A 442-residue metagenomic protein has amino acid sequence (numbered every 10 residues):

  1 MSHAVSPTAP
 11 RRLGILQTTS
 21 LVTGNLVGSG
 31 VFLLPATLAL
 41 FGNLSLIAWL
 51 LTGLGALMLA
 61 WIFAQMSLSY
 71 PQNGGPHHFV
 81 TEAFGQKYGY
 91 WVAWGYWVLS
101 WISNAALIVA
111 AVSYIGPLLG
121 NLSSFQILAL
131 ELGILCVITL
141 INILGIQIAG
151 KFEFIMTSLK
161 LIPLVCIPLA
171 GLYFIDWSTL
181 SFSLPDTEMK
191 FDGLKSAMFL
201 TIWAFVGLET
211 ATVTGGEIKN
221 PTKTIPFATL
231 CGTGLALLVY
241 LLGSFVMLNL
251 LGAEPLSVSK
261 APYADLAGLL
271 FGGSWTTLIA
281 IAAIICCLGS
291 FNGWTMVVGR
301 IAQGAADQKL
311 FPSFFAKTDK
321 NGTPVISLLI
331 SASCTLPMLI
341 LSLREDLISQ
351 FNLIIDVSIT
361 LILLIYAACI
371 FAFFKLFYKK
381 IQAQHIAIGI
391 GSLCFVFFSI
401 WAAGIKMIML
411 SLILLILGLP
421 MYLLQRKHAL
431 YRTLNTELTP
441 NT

Functional and structural regions predicted by a protein language model:
M1-A36, L40-L44, A56-A64, N73 (+3 more regions): Membrane-interface "cap" regions at the ends of multi-pass membrane proteins
M1-S6, T81, I108-L130, P163 (+4 more regions): Helix-loop-helix connectors at the membrane interface of multi-pass transporters/channels
H3-A9, S45-L46, G120-Q126, F154-A280 (+2 more regions): Helix-loop-helix junctions that connect adjacent transmembrane segments in multi-pass membrane transporters
A36-G42, S113-I127, Q147-M156, A261 (+4 more regions): Transmembrane helix-loop boundary segments of multi-pass membrane transporters
T37-L40, M58-L135, T139-I143, I148 (+4 more regions): Hydrophobic transmembrane alpha-helices that form the core helical bundles of multi-pass secondary transporters
H78-F79, G85, G116-N121, L230-N292 (+2 more regions): TM-loop-TM module centered on a large, flexible mid-protein loop between adjacent transmembrane helices in multi-pass
Q126-W177, E188-M189, T229-G234, L361-L364 (+3 more regions): Membrane-interface loop-to-helix entry segments
I175, L361-I362, F371-K375, I381-T442: A generic transmembrane alpha-helix motif of multi-pass inner-membrane proteins
